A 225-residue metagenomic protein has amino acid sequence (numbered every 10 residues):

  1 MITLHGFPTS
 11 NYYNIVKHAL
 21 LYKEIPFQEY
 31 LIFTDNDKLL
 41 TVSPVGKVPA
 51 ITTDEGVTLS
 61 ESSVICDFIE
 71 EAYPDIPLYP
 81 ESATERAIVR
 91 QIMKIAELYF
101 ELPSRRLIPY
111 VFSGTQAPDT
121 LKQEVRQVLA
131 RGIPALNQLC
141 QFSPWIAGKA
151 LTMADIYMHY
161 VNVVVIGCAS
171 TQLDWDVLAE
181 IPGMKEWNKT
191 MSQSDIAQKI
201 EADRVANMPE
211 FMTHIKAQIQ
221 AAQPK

Functional and structural regions predicted by a protein language model:
M1-Q123, Q218-I219: GST-like domain detector, emphasizing the conserved glutathione-binding G-site in the N-terminal thioredoxin-like
F7, M153, R204: Short, solvent-exposed turn/loop segments enriched in Gly/Ser/Thr/Pro and often Arg
I25, P44, P74, Q141 (+2 more regions): Proline-centered flexible-loop/turn and helix-kink motifs
D35, L151, A206: Positions that flank functional sites
I76-E81, S104-R106, I146-K149, Q198-D203: Short, hydrophobic secondary-structure boundary micro-motifs
L98-Q193: GST-like fold's C-terminal all-alpha helical module
C140, K189-M208: Charged/polar, low-hydrophobicity segments characteristic of intrinsically disordered regions and flexible loops
R204-K225: Acidic/histidine-enriched, glycine/proline-rich intrinsically disordered or flexible terminal extensions
